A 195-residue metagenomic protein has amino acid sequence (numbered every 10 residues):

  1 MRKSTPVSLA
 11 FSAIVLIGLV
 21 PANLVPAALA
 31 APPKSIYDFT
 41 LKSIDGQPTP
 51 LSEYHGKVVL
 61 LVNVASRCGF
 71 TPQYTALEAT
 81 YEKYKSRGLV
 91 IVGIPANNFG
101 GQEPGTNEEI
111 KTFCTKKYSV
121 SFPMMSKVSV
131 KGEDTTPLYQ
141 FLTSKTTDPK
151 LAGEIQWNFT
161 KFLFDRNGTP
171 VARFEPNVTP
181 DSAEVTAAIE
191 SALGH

Functional and structural regions predicted by a protein language model:
M1-I14: Bacterial N-terminal signal peptides that target proteins for export
L16-A27: C-terminal segment of classical bacterial N-terminal signal peptides
A28-S52, T136-P137: N-terminal "domain-start" segment that seeds a small globular fold
I36, T40, E108-N158: Short, internal strand/loop/helix patches that form the active-site neighborhood or redox-interaction surface
K57-V58, S66-R67, T71-I94, T115-Y118: Conserved helix-turn-beta segment immediately C-terminal to the redox Cys motif in thioredoxin-like folds
G88-G105, S121-G132: Thiol-based oxidoreductase modules, predominantly thioredoxin-like and allied folds used for disulfide exchange
P137-Q140, S144-H195: Thiol-/selenol-based redox modules, centered on thioredoxin-like and closely related oxidoreductase domains
